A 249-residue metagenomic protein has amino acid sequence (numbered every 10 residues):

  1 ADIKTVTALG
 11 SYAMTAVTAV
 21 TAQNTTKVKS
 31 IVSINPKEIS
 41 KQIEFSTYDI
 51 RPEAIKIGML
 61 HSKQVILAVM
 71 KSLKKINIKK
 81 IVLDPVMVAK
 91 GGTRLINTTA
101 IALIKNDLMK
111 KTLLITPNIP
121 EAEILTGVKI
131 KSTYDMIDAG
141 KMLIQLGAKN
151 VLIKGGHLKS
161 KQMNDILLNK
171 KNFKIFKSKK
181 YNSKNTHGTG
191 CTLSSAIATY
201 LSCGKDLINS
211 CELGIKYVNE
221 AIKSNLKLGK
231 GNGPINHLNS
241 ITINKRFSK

Functional and structural regions predicted by a protein language model:
A1-L83, M87-K90, R94, I241: Conserved N-terminal subdomain of the carbohydrate kinase-like
K27-S33, T93-T98, G127-K131, N182: Short glycine-enriched, charge-decorated loop/helix-capping segments at active-site entrances that position
S33, I208-K249: Charged C-terminal helix
H61, M87-A89, E121, H157 (+1 more regions): Active-site-proximal loop/turn and secondary-structure-junction residues that shape catalytic pockets, frequently
T98-N172: Conserved phosphate/ATP/ADP-binding segment of small-molecule kinases
E123-I124, S183-L207: Short, small-residue alpha-helix embedded
I130-D135, S202-E212: Short, charged, surface-exposed loops that flank catalytic or proteolytic processing sites
F173-H187: Short pre-catalytic strand/loop immediately N-terminal to key active-site residues, enriched for Gly-Thr
